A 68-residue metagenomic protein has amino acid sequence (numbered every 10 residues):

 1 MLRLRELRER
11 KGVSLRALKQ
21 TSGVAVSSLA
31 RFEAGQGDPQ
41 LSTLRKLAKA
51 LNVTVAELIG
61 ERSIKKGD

Functional and structural regions predicted by a protein language model:
L2, V26, L41-L44: Short alpha-helical elements of helix-turn-helix
L2-T21, K46: Short basic helix-loop element that most often maps to the first helix and adjoining turn of HTH DNA-binding modules
L4-R5, L29, A34, V53: Residue-level recognition of hydrophobic positions within alpha-helical transmembrane segments
E6, R10, R31, K49 (+1 more regions): Short, charged recognition helix plus adjacent turn of helix-turn-helix-like nucleic-acid-binding domains
R16, S27, A56: Key DNA-contact positions within bacterial/archaeal DNA-binding proteins
G23-P39: Recognition helix of helix-turn-helix/homeodomain-like DNA-binding domains that insert into the DNA major groove
Q40-E57: DNA major-groove recognition helix of helix-turn-helix/homeodomain DNA-binding modules
